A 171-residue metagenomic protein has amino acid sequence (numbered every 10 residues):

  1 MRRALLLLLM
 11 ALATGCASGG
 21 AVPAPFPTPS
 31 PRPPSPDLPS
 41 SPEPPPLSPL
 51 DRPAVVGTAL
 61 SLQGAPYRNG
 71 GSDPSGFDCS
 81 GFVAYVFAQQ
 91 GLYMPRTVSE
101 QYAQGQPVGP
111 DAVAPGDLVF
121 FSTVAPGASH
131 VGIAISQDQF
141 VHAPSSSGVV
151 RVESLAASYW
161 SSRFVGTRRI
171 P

Functional and structural regions predicted by a protein language model:
M1-A4: Positively charged n-region of N-terminal signal peptides that target proteins for export
L12-G15: C-terminal motif of bacterial Sec signal peptides marking the signal peptidase cleavage site
A17-P46, A128, I135-P171: Aromatic- and glycine-rich peptidoglycan recognition patches
P25, R32-S75: Post-signal-peptide N-terminal segment of Sec-exported extracytoplasmic proteins
A59-Y67, V86-M94, T123, P144 (+1 more regions): Sec/Tat-exported extracytoplasmic proteins
G64-P115: Catalytic cysteine-centered active-site loop
G116-L118, D138: Structural motif
